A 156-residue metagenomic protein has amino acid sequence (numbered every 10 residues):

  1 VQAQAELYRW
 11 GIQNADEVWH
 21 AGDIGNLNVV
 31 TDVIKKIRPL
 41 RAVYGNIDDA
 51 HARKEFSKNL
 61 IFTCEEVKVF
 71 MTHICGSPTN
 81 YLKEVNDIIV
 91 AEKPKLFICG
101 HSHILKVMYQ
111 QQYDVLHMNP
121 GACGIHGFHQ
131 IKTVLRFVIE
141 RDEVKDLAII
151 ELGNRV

Functional and structural regions predicted by a protein language model:
V1, G22-I24, N46-D48, I74-G76 (+2 more regions): Active-site metal-binding loops of divalent metal-dependent hydrolases
V1-L40, D48-K58, E66, Q130-K132 (+1 more regions): N-terminal active-site segment of His-dependent metallophosphoesterases
R41, T79-E143: Conserved beta-sheet core of the metallophosphoesterase superfamily
D48-E92, I125-F128: Active-site-proximal segments of metal-dependent phosphoesterases and phosphodiesterases across multiple
N59-I61, V134-R136, I149: Conserved hydrophobic/aromatic beta-strand scaffold that supports enzyme active sites
K68-I74, V115-G121, I149: Active-site-proximal beta-strand elements of phosphoester/diester hydrolases
L147-V156: Short, solvent-exposed aromatic-acidic interface loops
